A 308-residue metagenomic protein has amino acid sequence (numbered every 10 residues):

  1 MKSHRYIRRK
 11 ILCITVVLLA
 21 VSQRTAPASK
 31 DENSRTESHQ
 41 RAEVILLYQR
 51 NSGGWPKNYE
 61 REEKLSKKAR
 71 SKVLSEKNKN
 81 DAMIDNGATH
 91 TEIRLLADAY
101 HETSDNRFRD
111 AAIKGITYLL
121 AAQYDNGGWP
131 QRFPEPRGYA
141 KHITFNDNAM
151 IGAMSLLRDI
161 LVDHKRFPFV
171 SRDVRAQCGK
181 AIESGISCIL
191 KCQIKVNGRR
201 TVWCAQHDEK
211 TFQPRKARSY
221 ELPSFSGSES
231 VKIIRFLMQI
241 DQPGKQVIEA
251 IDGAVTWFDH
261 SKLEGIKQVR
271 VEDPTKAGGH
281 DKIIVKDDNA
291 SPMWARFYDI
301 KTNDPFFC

Functional and structural regions predicted by a protein language model:
K2-L12: Bacterial N-terminal signal peptides that target proteins for export
V16-R24: Hydrophobic h-region of N-terminal signal peptides that target proteins for export in Gram-negative bacteria
P27-K79, V196: Low-complexity, Ser/Thr/Pro/Gly-enriched N-terminal "stalk/linker" regions
S29-N33, R41, L46, H90-D105 (+2 more regions): Well-ordered alpha-helical scaffold segments within catalytic/enzyme domains
K30-S34, L74-T89, R137-M150, K216-E229 (+1 more regions): Solvent-exposed loop and edge beta-strand segments that line ligand/cofactor-binding and catalytic clefts
Q40-G53, A111-G128, G179-G198, A250-K267: Long, well-ordered core segments of solenoidal/helical folds
W55, K195, R199, T256-C308: CBM-like carbohydrate-recognition segments
R109, I113-I116, L120, R137 (+2 more regions): Eukaryote-skewed repeat-based solenoidal scaffolds used as protein-protein interaction platforms, primarily
